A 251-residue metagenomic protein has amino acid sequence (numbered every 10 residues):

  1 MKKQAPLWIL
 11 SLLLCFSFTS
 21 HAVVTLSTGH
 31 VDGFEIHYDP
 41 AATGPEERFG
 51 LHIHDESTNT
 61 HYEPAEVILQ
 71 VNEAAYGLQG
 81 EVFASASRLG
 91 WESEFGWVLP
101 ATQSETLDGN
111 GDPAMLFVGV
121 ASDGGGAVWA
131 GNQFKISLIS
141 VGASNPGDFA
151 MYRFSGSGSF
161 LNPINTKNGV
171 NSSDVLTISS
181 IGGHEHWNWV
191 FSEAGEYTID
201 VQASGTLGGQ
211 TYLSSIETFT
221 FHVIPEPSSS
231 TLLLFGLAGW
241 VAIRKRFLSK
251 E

Functional and structural regions predicted by a protein language model:
M1-I9: Bacterial N-terminal signal peptides that target proteins for export
S17-T19: N-terminal signal peptide c-region/cleavage motif recognized by signal peptidases
V23-G183, L213: Phosphate/adenylate-binding glycine loop and adjacent helical scaffold
E185, E193-Y197: Short tyrosine-centred short linear motifs in exposed loops/low-complexity segments
G208-I216: Beta-sandwich strand segments
S215-V223: C-terminal edge beta-strand
E226-R244: A short, hydrophobic C-terminal helix/tail in secreted or cell-surface proteins
